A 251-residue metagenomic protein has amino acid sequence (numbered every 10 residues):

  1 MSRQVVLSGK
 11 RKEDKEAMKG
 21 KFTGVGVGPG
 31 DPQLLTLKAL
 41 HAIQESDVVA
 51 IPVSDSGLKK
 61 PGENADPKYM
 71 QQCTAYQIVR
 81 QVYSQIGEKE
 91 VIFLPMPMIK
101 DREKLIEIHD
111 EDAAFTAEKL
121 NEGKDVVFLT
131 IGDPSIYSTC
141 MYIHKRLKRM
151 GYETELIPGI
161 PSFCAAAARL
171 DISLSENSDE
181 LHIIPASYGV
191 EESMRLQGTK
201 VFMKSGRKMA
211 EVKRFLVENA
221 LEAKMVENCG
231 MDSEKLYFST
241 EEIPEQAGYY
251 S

Functional and structural regions predicted by a protein language model:
R3, L7-G9, K15-P32, L37-Y152 (+1 more regions): Class I S-adenosyl-L-methionine
F22, P61-N64, M194-S251: A contiguous loop/helix-start segment that scaffolds small-molecule binding in enzyme catalytic cores
I51, I92-P95, L156, E176 (+3 more regions): Structural signal for conserved beta-strand scaffold positions within catalytic alpha/beta enzyme cores
S56-L58, P161-C164, M231-S233: Short gly/pro/ser/thr-enriched loop/turn and capping motifs at secondary-structure boundaries
P97-R102, G189-E191, M231-S233: A short acidic, often aromatic-flanked loop/helix-cap motif at beta-alpha or helix-coil junctions that lines enzyme
L105-A113, R169-I172, R195-T199, Y237-I243: Short, surface-exposed amphipathic charged segments that create phosphate/polyanion-binding patches used for binding
E111-A117, S173-P185, I243-S251: A polyampholytic, Gly/Pro-enriched intrinsically disordered region
G132-L196: Class I SAM-dependent methyltransferase SAM-binding "motif I" and its flanking Rossmann-like core
